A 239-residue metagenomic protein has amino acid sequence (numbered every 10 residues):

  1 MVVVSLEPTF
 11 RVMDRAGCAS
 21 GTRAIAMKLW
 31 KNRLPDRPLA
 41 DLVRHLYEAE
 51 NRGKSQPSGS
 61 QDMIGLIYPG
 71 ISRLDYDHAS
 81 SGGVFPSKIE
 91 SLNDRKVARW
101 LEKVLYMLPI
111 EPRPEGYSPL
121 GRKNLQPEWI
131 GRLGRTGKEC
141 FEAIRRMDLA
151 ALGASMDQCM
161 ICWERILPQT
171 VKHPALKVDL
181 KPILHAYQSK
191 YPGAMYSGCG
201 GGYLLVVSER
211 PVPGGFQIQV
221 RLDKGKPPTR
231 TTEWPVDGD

Functional and structural regions predicted by a protein language model:
M1-D14, L29-P57, Q61-C199, L205-D239: C-terminal nucleotide
V12-T22: Membrane-interface segments at transmembrane-helix junctions in multi-pass inner-membrane proteins
S20-T22, G201-L204: Glycine-rich phosphate-binding loop of ATP-grasp-fold ATP-dependent ligases
S20-W30: Short, basic/polar, glycine-containing "phosphate-handling" surface segments that engage DNA
